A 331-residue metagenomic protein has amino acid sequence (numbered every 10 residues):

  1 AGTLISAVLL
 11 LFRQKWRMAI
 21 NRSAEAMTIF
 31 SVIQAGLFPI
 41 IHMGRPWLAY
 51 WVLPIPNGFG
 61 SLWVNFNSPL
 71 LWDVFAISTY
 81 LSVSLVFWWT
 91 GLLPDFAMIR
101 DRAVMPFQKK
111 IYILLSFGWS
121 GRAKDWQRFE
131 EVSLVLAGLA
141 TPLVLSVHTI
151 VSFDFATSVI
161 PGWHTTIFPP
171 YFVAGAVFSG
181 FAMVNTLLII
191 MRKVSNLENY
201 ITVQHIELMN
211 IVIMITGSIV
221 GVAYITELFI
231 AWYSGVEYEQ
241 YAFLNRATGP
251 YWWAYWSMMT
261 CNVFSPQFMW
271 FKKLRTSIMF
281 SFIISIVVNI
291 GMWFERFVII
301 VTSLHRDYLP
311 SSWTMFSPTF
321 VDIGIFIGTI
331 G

Functional and structural regions predicted by a protein language model:
A1, S61-Y255: Long, contiguous internal "core" modules enriched in hydrophobic/ aromatic residues
A1-R13, I33, F264: Central hydrophobic cores of alpha-helical transmembrane segments in multi-pass inner-membrane proteins across all
V8-Q14, W89-T90, L188-N196, F268-R275: Structural signal for the C-terminal ends of transmembrane alpha-helices and the immediately following loop
F12, R17-N21, L53-W72: Aromatic/His-enriched, Gly/Pro-containing loop or helix-boundary segments that lie immediately adjacent to catalytic
S23-F30, E198-G221, M279-G291: Interfacial and helix-entry/exit segments of alpha-helical transmembrane bundles in multi-pass inner-membrane proteins
P39-V52: Transmembrane alpha-helix boundary signature
R246-F271: A translation/RNA-centric and nucleic-acid-associated enzymatic feature enriched in Class II aminoacyl-tRNA synthetases
N262-Q267, K272, T276-G331: TerminUS-proximal long segments
